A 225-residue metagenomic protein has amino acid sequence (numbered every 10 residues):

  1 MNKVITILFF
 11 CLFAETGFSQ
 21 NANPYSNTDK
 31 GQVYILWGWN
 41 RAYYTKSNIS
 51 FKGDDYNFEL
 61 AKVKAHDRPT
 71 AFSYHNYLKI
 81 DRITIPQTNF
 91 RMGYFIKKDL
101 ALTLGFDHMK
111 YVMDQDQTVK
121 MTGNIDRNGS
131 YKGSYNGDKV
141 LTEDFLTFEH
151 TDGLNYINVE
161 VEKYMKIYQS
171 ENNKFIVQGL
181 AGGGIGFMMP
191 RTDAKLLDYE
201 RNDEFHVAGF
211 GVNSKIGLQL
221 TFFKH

Functional and structural regions predicted by a protein language model:
M1-Y25: Bacterial Sec-dependent N-terminal signal peptides
N2-V4, M92, N213-Q219: Intrinsically disordered, low-complexity Ser/Thr/Pro-rich tracts
Q20-Y94: Short glycine/proline- and aromatic-enriched beta-strand/turn motifs that initiate or cap beta-hairpins
S26-G31, R91-A194: Gram-negative (and chloroplast) outer-membrane scaffold detector with strong preference for beta-barrel transmembrane
N27-D29, N76, I80-P86, E149-Y156 (+1 more regions): Short sequence motifs at beta-strands and strand-loop junctions characteristic of Gram-negative outer-membrane
N48-H66, E149-D152, E162-H225: Outer-membrane beta-barrel transmembrane domain signature
P69-Y77, K139-T147, L196-N202: Extracytoplasmic loops and strand-loop junctions of Gram-negative outer membrane beta-barrel proteins
H75-I80, Y131-S134, G217-K224: Noncatalytic linker/hinge segments flanking ATPase motor cores
